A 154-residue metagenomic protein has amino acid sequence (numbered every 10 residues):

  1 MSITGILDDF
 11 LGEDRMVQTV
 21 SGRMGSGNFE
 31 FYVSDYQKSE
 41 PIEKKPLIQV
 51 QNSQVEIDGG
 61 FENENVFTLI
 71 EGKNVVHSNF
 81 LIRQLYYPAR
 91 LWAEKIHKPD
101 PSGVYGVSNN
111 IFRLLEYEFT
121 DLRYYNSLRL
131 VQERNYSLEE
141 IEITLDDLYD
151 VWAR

Functional and structural regions predicted by a protein language model:
M1-R154: Charged, terminal alpha-helix-loop-beta segments that serve as non-catalytic nucleic-acid engagement and/or assembly
